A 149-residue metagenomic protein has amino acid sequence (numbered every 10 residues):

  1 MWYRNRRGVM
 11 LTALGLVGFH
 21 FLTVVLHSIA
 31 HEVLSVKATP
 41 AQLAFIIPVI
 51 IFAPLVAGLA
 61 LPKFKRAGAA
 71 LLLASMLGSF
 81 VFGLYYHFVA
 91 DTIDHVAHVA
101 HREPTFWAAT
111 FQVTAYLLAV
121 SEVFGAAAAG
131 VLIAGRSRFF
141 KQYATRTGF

Functional and structural regions predicted by a protein language model:
M1-H20, A128-K141, G148-F149: Cytosolic juxtamembrane helix and N-cap/initiation of the first transmembrane helix
N5-G18, K63-L77: Interfacial segments of alpha-helical transmembrane regions
M10, H27-A53: Transmembrane alpha-helix entry/boundary detector in multi-pass membrane proteins
G18-L22, A41-K63, A74: Core segments of alpha-helical transmembrane spans in multipass integral membrane proteins
L22-H31, A74-D94: C-terminal TM-helix exit segments that contain a strictly Trp-centered aromatic cap at the helix terminus
A30-P40, K63, V89-V96, A128-T145: Juxtamembrane transmembrane-helix termini
H101-F124: Individual transmembrane alpha-helices with interfacial aromatic-anchor signatures
